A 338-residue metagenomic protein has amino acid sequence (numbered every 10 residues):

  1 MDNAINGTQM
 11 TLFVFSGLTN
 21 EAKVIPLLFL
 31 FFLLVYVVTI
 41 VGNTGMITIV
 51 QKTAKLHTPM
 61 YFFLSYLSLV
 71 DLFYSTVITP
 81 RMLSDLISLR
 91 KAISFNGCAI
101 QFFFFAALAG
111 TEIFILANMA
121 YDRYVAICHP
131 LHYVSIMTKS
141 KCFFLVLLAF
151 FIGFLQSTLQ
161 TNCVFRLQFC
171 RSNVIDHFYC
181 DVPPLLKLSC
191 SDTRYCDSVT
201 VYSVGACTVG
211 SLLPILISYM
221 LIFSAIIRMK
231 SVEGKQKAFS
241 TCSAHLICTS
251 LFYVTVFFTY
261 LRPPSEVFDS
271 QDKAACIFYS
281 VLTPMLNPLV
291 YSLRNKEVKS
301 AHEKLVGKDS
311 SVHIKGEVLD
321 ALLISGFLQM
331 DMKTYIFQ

Functional and structural regions predicted by a protein language model:
M1-Q338: Transmembrane helical core of 7TM receptor-like proteins
